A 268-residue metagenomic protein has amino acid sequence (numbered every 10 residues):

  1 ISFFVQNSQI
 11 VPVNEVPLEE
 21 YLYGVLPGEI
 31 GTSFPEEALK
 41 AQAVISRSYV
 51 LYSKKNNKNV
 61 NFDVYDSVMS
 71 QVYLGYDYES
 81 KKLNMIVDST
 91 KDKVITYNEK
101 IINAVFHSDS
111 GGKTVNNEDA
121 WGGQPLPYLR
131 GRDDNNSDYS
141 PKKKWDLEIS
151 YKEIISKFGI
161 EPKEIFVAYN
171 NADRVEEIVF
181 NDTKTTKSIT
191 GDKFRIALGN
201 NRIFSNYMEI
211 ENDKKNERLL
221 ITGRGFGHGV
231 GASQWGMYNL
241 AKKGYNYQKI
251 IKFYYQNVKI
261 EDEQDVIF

Functional and structural regions predicted by a protein language model:
I1-F268: Conserved, single-site charged/polar hotspot
